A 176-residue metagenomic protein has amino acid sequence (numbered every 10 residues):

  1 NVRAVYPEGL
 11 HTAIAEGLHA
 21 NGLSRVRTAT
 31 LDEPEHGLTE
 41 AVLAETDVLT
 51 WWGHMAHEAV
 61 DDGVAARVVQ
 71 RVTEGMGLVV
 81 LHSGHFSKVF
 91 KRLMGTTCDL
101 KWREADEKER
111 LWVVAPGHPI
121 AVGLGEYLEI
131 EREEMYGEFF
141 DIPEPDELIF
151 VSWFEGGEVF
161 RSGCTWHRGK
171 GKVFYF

Functional and structural regions predicted by a protein language model:
R3-S87: Helical hinge/lid and interdomain linker segments adjacent to catalytic or ligand-binding clefts that mediate domain
A4-Y6, K91-L93, R161-S162: Short aromatic-enriched loop/helix-cap "lid" or pocket-rim segments at secondary-structure transitions that line
A15-R27, A44-E45, D99-K172: Catalytic beta-strand/loop cores that center a nucleophilic Ser/Cys/Thr and support acyl-enzyme chemistry
H36, A41-V42, R92, C164-W166: Alpha-helical interaction segments
A56-E126: A glycine-rich, often tryptophan-bearing local segment used as a flexible ligand/cofactor-contacting loop or short
F174-F176: Conserved active-site loop/cleft motifs that coordinate metal ions or position small ligands
